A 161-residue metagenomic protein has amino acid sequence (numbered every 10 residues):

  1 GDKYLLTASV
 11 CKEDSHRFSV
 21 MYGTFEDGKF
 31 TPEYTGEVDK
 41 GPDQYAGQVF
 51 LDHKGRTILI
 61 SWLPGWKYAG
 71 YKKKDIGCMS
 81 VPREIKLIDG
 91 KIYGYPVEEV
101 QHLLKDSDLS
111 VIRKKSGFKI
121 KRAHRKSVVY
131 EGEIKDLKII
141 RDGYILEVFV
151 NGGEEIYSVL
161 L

Functional and structural regions predicted by a protein language model:
G1-F30: Internal metal/ion-chelating core segments
Y22-L161: Beta-rich accessory regions
